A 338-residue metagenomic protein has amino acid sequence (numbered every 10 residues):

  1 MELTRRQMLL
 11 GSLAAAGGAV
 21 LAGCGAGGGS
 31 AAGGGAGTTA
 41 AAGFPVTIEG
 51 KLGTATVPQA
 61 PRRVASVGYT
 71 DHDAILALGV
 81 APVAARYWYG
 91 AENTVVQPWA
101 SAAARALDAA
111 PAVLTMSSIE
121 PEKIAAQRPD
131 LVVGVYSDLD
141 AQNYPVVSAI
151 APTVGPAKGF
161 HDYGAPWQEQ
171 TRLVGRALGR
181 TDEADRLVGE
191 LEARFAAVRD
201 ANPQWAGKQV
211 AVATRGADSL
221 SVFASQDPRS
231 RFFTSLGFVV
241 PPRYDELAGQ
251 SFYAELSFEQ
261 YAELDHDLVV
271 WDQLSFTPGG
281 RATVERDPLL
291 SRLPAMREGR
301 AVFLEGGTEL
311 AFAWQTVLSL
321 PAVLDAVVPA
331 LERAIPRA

Functional and structural regions predicted by a protein language model:
Q7-A26: N-terminal export signals
C24-A36: Bacterial lipoprotein signal-peptidase II cleavage site
T54, I150-A217, A313-A338: Extracytoplasmic substrate-binding proteins
R63-L78, E183-P242: Basic- and aromatic-lined ligand-binding clefts that recognize polyanionic substrates
H72-K123: A short, structured surface patch at a secondary-structure boundary
Y89-V95, L139-Q142, A157-L173, G207-F232 (+2 more regions): Extracytoplasmic ligand-binding site segments that recognize negatively charged/polar headgroups
R128-G134, P152, H266: Proline-aspartate-enriched helix->loop->beta-strand connector
L264-A338: Structured C-terminal subdomain patch of bacterial secreted/periplasmic proteins
